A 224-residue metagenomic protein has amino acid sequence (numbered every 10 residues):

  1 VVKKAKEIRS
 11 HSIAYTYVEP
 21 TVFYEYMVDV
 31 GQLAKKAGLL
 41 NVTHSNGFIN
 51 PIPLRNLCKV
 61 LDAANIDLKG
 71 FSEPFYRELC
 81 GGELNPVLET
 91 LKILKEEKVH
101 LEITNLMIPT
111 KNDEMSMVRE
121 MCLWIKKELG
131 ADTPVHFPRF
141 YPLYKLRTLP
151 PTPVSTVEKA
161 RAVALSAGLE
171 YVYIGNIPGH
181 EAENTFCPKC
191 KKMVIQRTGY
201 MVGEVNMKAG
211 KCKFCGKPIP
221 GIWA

Functional and structural regions predicted by a protein language model:
V1-A63: Conserved Radical SAM active-site core
K6-V30, S72-L88, N105-E120, K126: Conserved glycine-rich "GG(E/T)P / GGGxP" loop and the immediately following alpha-helix in the radical SAM core
I8, A37, E97-V99, E128-L129 (+1 more regions): Helix C-cap/helix->beta junction micro-motif
S12-A14, L40-V42, A63-N65, H100-E102 (+2 more regions): Structural preference for beta-strand elements that scaffold enzyme active sites
P20-V22, G47-L54, A64-C80, H100-E102 (+2 more regions): Conserved radical SAM core fold
V28-A37, E89-K95, V157-L165: Alpha-helix-loop-beta-strand connector modules within alpha/beta enzyme cores
L57-K59, K95-E96, K127-G130: Acidic (Asp/Glu)-rich catalytic clusters
K111-A224: Auxiliary Fe-S-binding modules of radical SAM enzymes
